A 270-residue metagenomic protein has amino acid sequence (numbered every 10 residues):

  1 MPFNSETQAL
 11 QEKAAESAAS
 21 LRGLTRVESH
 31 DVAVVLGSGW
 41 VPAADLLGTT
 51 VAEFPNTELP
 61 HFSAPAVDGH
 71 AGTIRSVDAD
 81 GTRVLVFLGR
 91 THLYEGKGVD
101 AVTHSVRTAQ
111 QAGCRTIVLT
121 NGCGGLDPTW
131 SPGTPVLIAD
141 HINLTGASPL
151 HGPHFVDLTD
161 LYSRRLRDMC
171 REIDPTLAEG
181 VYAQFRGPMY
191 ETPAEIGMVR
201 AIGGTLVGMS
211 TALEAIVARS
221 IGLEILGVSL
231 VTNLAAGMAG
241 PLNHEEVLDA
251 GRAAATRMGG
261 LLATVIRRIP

Functional and structural regions predicted by a protein language model:
P2-L158: Metabolite-binding pocket within alpha/beta catalytic cores that recognizes anionic/polar moieties
S20, L24-V27, R165, M169-T176 (+1 more regions): Generic non-transmembrane alpha-helical segments
A109-G113, R200, R219: Non-catalytic positions within long, well-ordered alpha-helices that form the structural scaffold/packing of enzyme
R115-T116, T205, E224: Short acidic/polar active-site loop segments enriched in Thr and Asp
R167-D168, E172-T205, I269: Active-site/ligand-binding-proximal alpha/beta "capping" segment
M209-E246: Zn-dependent metallopeptidase/amidohydrolase metal-coordination segment
A236-P270: His/Asp/Glu-rich mid-to-C-terminal helical/loop segments that flank catalytic regions of hydrolases
